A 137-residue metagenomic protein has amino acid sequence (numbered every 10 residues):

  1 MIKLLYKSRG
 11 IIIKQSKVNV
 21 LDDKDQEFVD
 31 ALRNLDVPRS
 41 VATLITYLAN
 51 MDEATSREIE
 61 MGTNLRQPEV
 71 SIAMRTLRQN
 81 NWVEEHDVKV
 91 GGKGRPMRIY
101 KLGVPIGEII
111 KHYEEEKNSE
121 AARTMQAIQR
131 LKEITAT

Functional and structural regions predicted by a protein language model:
K14-N34: Short, Lys/Arg-enriched N-terminal segment that forms or immediately precedes the first helix of a structured domain
D30-S40, T55, V88-I110: Short, cationic-aromatic polyanion-contact patches
A42-T46: Pre-recognition alpha-helix immediately N-terminal to the DNA-recognition helix within helix-turn-helix or winged-helix
E58-G62, L77: A short acidic, leucine-rich amphipathic alpha-helix
P68-E69: Key DNA-contact positions within bacterial/archaeal DNA-binding proteins
N81: Glycine-centered, phosphate/nucleic-acid-interacting loop/turn motifs that mediate DNA/RNA or nucleotide
V104-T137: Amphipathic alpha-helical dimerization/coiled-coil segments that flank or bridge DNA-binding/regulatory modules
